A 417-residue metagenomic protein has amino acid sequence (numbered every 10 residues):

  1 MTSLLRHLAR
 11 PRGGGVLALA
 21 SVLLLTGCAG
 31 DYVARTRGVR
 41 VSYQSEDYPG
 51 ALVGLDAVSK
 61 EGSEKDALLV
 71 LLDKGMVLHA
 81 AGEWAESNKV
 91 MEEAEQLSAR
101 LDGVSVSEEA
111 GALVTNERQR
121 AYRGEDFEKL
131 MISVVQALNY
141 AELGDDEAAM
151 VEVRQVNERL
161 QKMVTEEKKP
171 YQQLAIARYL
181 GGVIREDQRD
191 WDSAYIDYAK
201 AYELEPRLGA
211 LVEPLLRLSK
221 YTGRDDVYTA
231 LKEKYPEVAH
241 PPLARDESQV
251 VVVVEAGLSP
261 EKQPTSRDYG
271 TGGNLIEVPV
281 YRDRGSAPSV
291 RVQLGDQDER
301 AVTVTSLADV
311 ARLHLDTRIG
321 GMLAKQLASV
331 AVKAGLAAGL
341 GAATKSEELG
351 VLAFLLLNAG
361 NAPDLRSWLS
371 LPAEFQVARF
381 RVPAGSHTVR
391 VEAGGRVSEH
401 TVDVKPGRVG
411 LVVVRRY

Functional and structural regions predicted by a protein language model:
L24-Y48, A57-E61: Bacterial Sec signal peptide processing site at the extreme N-terminus
S63-A67, S98-E109, Q161-P170, Y202-A230: Boundary/linker segments of alpha-helical solenoid repeat arrays
D225-Y417: Short loop/turn and low-complexity linker motifs enriched in small/turn-promoting residues
